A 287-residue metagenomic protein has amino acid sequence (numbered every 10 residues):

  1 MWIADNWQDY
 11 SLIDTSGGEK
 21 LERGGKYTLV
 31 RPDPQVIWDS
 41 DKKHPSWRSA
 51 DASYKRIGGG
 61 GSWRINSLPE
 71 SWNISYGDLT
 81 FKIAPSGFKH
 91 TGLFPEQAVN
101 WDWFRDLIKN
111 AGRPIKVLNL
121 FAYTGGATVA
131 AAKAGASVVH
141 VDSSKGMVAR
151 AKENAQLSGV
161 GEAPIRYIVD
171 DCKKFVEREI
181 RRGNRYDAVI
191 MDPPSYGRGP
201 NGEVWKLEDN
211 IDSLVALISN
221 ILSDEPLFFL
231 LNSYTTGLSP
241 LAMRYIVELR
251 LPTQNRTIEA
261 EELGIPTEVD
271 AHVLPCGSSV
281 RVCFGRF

Functional and structural regions predicted by a protein language model:
N6-E22, L29-P95, D102: Non-catalytic substrate-recognition/targeting regions of SAM-dependent transferases
P95-R113: Conserved alpha-helix/loop element of class I SAM-dependent methyltransferases that forms part of the SAM/SAH-binding
R113-Y123: Conserved class I S-adenosyl-L-methionine
T124-A136: Conserved SAM-binding loop of SAM-dependent methyltransferases across substrates and taxa, primarily the Class I
S137-D142: Conserved SAM-binding motif I beta-strand of class I
S144-I190: S-adenosyl-L-methionine
C172-T253: S-adenosylmethionine
P226-F287: C-terminal catalytic and target-recognition region of SAM-dependent MTase-like enzymes, primarily methyltransferases
